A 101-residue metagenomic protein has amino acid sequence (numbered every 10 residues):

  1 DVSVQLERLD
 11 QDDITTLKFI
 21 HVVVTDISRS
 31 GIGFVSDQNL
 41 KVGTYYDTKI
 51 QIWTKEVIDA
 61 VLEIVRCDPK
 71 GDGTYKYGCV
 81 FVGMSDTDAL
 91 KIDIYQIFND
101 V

Functional and structural regions predicted by a protein language model:
D1-I27, I94-V101: N-terminal helix initiation/capping motif
V2-D12, G43-E56: Short conserved beta-strand and strand-loop elements enriched in small hydrophobics with frequent Asp/Gly
V22, A60-R66: Short beta-strand-centered aromatic/proline hotspots
R29, C67-D72: Short, conserved beta-turn/loop elements at beta-strand boundaries and strand-helix junctions
S30-S36: Short alpha-helix capping/helix-loop boundary micro-motifs
I32, A60, Y75-G78: Short aromatic-glycine-enriched beta-strand elements
D72-V101: C-terminal output/interaction extensions
